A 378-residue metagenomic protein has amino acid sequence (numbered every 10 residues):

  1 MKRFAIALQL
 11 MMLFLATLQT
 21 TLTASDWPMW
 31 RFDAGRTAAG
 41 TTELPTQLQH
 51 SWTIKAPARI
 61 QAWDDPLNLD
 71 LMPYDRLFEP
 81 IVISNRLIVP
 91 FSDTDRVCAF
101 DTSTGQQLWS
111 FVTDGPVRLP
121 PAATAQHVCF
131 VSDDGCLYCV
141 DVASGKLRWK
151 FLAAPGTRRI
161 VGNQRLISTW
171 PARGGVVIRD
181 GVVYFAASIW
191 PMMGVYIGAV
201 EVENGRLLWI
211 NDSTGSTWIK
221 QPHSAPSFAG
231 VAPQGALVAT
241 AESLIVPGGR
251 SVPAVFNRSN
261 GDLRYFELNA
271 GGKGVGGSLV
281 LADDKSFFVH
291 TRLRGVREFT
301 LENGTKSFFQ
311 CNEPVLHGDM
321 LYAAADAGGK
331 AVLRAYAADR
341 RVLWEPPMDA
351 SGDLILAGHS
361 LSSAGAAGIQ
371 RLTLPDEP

Functional and structural regions predicted by a protein language model:
M1-F4: Positively charged n-region of N-terminal signal peptides that target proteins for export
A7-T20: Bacterial N-terminal signal peptides
S25-I81, N85-I88, R96-C98, Q106-T113 (+7 more regions): Aromatic (tryptophan-biased) beta-strands that constitute blades/sheets of beta-rich domains
W27-R31, L71-V97, F111-Y138, R165-G198 (+5 more regions): Repeat-blade elements of multi-bladed beta-propeller folds
L44-W52, A187-I189, Y196, E201: Short linear, low-complexity motifs centered on an aromatic residue
V82, D101-T102, D141-V142, I178 (+3 more regions): Short, acidic, Ser/Thr-enriched surface-loop or helix-capping motifs
F100-D101, D141, I160-V161, V195-I197 (+2 more regions): A short, polar/proline- and glycine-enriched secondary-structure boundary/capping micro-motif
G145, V195-R206, V255, G261: Beta-propeller blade signature
